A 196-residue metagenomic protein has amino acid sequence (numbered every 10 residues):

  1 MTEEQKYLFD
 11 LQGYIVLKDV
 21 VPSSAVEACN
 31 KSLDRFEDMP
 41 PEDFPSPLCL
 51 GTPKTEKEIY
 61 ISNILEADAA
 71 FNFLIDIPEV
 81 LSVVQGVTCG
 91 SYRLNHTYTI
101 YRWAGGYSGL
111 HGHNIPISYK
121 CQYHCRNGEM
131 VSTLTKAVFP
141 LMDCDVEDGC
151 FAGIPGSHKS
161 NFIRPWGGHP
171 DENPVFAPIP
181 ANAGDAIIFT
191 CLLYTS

Functional and structural regions predicted by a protein language model:
M1-Q12, K18-R126: Non-heme Fe(II)-dependent double-stranded beta-helix
G106-P180: Catalytic core of non-heme Fe(II) oxygenases with the double-stranded beta-helix
I154, F189-T190: Generic beta-strand/beta-sheet core signal
A181, C191: Active-site-adjacent structural elements that line small-molecule/cofactor binding pockets in enzymes
Y194-T195: Conserved small/polar residues in nucleotide/adenosyl-binding loops
